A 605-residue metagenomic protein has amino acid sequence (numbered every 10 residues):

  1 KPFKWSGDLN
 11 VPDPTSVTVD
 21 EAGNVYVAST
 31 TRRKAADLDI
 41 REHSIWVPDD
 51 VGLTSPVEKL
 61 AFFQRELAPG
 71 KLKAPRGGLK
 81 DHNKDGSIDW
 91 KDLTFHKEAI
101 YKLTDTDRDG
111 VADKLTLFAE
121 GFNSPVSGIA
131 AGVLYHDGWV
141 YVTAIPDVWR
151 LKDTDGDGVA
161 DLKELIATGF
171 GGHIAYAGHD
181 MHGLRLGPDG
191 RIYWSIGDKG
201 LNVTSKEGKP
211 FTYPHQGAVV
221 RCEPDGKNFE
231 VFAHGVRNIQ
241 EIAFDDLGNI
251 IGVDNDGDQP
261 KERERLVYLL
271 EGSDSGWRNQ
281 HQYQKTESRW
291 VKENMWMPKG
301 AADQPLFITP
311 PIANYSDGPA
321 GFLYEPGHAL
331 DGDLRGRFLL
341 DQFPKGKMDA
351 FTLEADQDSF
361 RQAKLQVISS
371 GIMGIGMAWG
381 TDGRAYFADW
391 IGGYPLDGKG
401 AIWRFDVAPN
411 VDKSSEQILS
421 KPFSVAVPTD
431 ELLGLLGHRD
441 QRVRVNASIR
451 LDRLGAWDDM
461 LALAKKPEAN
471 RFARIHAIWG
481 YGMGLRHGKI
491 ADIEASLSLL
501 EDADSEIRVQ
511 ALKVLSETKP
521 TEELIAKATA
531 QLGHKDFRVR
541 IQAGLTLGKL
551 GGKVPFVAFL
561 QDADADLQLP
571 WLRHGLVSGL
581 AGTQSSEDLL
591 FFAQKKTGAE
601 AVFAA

Functional and structural regions predicted by a protein language model:
K1-E431: Beta-propeller domains with acidic blade repeats across secreted/periplasmic ectodomains and cytosolic WD/CNH propellers
G398, F405-A605: Long, ordered, helix-rich scaffold segments
